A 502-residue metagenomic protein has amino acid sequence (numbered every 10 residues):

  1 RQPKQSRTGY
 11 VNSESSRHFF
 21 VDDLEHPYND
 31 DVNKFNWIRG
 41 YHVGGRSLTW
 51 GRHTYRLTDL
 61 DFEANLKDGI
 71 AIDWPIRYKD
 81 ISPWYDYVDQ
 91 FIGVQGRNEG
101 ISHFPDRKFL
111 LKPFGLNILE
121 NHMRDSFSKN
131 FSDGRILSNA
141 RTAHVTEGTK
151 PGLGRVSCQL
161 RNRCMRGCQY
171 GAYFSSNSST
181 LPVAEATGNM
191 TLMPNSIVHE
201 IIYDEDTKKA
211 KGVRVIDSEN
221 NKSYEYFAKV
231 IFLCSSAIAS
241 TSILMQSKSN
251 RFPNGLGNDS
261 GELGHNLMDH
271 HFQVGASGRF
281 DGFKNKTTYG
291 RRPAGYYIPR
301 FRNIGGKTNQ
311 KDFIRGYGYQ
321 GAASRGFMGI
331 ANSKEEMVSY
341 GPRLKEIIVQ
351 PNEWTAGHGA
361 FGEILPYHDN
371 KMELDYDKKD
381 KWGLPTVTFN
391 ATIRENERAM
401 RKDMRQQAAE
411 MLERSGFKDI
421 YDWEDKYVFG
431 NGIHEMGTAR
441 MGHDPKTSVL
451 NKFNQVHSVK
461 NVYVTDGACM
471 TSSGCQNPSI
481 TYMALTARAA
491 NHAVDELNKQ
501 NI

Functional and structural regions predicted by a protein language model:
R1, Y170, T187, S196 (+5 more regions): Glycine-rich loop(s) and the adjacent beta-strand/alpha-helix scaffold that form part
Q2-D22, H26-N36, Y41, G51-R56 (+2 more regions): Conserved redox-cofactor binding core of oxidoreductases
S6-R7, S16-R17, V21-L24, N33 (+9 more regions): A glycine-rich dinucleotide-binding beta-alpha-beta segment and adjacent secondary-structure elements that constitute
V21-R39, V43-R46, W50-G51, R56 (+7 more regions): FAD cofactor-binding and catalytic pocket of flavoenzymes
G51-R52, D61, N65, T149-P151 (+2 more regions): Short, solvent-exposed loop/turn and secondary-structure capping segments
I70, Y173, N221-Y224, K229 (+3 more regions): Alpha-helix N-cap/helix-initiation motif
I76-Y87, E262, D403-Q407, R488: A non-catalytic, amphipathic alpha-helix used as a structural packing/dimerization or gating element in enzyme scaffolds
S472-A493: A conserved FAD-binding loop/helix module that cradles the flavin
